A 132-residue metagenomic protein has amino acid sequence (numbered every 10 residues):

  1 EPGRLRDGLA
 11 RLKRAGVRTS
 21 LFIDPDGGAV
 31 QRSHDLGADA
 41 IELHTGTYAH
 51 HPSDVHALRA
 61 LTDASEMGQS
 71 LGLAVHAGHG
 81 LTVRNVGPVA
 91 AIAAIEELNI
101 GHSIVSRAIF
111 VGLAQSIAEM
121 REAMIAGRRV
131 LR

Functional and structural regions predicted by a protein language model:
E1-R4, V55-T62, A114-A118: Charged helix-capping and loop-helix junction motifs
R6-G16, H34, T62-S70, R121-R128: Surface-exposed amphipathic alpha-helices with a cationic face
D7, R11-R14, S20, E97 (+1 more regions): Post-transcriptional modification and biogenesis factors for structured RNAs of the translation apparatus
V17-L71: Histidine/lysine/aspartate-rich catalytic loop segments that bind and position anionic ligands
F22, G78-H79, I109: Glycine- and other small-residue-rich loops at beta-strand/loop junctions that grip anionic moieties
D26-L36, A77, L81-I95: Catalytic cores of alpha/beta
A40-H51, A94-L113: Glycine-rich phosphate-binding active-site loops on the catalytic face of alpha/beta enzymes
R107-V130: C-terminal helical cap(s) of enzyme catalytic domains, especially alpha/beta-barrels
